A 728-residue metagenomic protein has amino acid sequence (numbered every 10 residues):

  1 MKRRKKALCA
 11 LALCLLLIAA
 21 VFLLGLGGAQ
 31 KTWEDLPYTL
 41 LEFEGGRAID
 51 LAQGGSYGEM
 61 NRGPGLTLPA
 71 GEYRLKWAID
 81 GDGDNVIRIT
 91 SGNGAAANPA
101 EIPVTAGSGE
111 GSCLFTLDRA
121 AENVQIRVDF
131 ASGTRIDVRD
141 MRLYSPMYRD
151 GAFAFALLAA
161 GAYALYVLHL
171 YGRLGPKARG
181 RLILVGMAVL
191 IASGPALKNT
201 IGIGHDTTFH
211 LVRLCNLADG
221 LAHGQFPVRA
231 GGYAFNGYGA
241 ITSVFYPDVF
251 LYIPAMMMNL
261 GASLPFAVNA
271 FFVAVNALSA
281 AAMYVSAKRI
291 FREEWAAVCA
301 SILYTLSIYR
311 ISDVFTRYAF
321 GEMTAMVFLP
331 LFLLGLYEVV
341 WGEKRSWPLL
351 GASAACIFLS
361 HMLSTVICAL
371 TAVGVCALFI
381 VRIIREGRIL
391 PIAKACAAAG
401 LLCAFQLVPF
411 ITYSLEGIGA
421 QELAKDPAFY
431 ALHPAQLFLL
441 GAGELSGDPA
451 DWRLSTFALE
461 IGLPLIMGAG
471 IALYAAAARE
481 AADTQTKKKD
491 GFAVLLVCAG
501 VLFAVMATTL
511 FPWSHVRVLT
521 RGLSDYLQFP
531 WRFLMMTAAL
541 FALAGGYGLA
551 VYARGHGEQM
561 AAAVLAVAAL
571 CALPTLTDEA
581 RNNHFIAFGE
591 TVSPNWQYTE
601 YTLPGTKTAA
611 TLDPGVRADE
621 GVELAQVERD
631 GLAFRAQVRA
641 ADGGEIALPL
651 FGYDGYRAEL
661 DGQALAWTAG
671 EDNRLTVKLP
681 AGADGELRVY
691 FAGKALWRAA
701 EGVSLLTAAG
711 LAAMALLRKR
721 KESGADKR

Functional and structural regions predicted by a protein language model:
K2-G27, Y144-N583, V689-R728: Membrane-embedded transmembrane-helix bundle of lipid-linked glycan/lipid transferases
K6-E72, T90, A95-P99, S132-T134 (+2 more regions): Glycan-recognition and processing domains
R62-G83, C113, M141, A658: Extra-cytoplasmic beta-strand recognition segments
P69, A610-R728: Active-site-proximal, structured, solvent-exposed surfaces of multi-pass membrane proteins that position macromolecular
I79-I87, S132-R135, D654-G655: Extended, low-complexity, turn-rich repeat/linker tracts enriched in Gly/Pro/Ser/Thr and Asp/Glu that occur
G94-A121: Extracellular carbohydrate recognition and processing domains and analogous Trp-centered ligand-binding platforms
I126-T134, F691-G693: Short beta-strand-plus-loop segments that form exposed binding edges in beta-rich domains
I191-G194, L214, A218, A568-A625 (+1 more regions): Extracytoplasmic
